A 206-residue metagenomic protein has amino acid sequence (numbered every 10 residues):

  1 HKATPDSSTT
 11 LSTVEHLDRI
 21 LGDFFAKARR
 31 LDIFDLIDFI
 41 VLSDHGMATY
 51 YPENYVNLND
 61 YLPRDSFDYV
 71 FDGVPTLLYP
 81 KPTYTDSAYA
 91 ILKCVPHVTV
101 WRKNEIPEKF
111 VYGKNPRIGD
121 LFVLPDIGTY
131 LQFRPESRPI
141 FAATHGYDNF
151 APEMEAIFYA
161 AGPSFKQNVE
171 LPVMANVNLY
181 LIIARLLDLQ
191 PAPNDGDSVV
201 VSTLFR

Functional and structural regions predicted by a protein language model:
H1, A48-Y51, L131-F133: Short catalytic/ligand-binding loop motif for oxyanion handling, primarily in non-cytosolic enzymes, centered on
H1-A3, H45, T144-D148: Histidine-centered active-site/metal-ligand motif
H1-R19, D23: Active-site His/acidic residue clusters
H16-N57: Metal-dependent active-site segment of extracytoplasmic phospho-/sulfohydrolases and closely related
G22, A26-I33, K93, H97 (+2 more regions): Sec-exported extracytoplasmic/periplasmic mature domains
V70-E170, M174-I182: Active-site neighborhoods of enzymes that stabilize oxyanions during catalysis
N178, I182-R206: …; additionally, a secondary subgroup of soluble metalloenzymes is captured
